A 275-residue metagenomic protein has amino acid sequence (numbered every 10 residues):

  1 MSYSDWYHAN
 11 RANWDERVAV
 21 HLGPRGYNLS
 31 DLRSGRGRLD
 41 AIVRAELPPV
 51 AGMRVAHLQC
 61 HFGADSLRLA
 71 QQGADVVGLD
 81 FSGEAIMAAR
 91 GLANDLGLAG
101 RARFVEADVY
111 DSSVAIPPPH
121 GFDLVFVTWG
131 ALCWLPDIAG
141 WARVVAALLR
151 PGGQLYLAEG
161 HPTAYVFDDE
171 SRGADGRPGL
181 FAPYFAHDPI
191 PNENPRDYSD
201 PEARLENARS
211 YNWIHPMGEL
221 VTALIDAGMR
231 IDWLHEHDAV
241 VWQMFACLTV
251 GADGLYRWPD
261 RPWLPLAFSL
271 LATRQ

Functional and structural regions predicted by a protein language model:
M1-A51, A64, R68: Conserved class I S-adenosyl-L-methionine
M53-V114: Class I SAM-dependent methyltransferase SAM/SAH-binding core
V114-V125: A short acidic, Gly/Pro-enriched loop at the edge of an enzyme's catalytic core that lines a small-molecule cofactor
D123-A139: A short SAM/SAH-binding and catalytic strip from SAM-dependent methyltransferases
A139-Q154: A short glycine-rich, Lys/Arg-flanked "PGG" loop and its adjoining helix->strand segment in the class I
Q154-Y198: Conserved class I S-adenosyl-L-methionine
S210-L234: Short alpha-helix
A227-M229, G251, L255-Q275: Core SAM-dependent methyltransferase catalytic element
